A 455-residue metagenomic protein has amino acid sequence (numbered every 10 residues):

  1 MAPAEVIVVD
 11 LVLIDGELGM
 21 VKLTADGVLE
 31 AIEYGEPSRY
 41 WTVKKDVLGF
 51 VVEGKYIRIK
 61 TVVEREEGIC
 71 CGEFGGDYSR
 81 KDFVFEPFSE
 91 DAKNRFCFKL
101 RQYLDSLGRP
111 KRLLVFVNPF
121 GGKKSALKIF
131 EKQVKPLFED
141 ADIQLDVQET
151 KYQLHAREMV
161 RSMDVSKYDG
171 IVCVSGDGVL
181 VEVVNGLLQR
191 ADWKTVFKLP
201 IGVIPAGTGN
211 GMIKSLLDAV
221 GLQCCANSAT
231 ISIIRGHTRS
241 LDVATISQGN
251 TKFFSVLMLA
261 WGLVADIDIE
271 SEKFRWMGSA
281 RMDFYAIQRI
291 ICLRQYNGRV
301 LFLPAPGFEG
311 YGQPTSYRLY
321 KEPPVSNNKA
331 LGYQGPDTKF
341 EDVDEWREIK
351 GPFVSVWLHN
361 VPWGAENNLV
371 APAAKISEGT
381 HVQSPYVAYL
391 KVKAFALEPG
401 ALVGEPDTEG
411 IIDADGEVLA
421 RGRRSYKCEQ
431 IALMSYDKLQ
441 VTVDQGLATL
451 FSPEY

Functional and structural regions predicted by a protein language model:
M1-V174, V181, N185: ATP/NTP phosphate-donor binding region
G19-L29, V356-L358, A374-K375, E405 (+1 more regions): Broad, structure-driven detector of short, well-ordered beta-strand segments within folded domains
V28, E36, E64-E66, F120-G122 (+11 more regions): Conserved beta-strand elements of beta-rich interaction domains across eukaryotes, especially beta-propellers
N94, G400-Y455: Generic C-terminus detector
A126-K128, T150-Y152, V165, V181 (+1 more regions): Catalytic core of DAGKc-family lipid kinases
A229, I233-G236, A286-P304, P362-G364 (+2 more regions): Catalytic phosphate-donor-binding core of small-molecule kinases
G312, N367-A371, S452-E454: Short conserved micro-motifs at the rims of enzyme active sites and ligand-binding pockets
W346-Y389: Internal helical hairpin/lid segments
